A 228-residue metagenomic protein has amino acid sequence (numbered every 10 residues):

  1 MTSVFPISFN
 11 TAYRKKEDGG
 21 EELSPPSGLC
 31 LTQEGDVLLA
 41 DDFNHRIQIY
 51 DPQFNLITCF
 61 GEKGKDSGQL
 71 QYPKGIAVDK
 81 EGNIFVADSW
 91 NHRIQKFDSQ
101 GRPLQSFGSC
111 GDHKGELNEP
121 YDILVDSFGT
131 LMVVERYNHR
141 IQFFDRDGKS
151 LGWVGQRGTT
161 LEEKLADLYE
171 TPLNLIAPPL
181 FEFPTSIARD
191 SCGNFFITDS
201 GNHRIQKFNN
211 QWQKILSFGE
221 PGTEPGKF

Functional and structural regions predicted by a protein language model:
M1-F228: Eukaryotic scaffold repeat domains enriched in small/polar residues
